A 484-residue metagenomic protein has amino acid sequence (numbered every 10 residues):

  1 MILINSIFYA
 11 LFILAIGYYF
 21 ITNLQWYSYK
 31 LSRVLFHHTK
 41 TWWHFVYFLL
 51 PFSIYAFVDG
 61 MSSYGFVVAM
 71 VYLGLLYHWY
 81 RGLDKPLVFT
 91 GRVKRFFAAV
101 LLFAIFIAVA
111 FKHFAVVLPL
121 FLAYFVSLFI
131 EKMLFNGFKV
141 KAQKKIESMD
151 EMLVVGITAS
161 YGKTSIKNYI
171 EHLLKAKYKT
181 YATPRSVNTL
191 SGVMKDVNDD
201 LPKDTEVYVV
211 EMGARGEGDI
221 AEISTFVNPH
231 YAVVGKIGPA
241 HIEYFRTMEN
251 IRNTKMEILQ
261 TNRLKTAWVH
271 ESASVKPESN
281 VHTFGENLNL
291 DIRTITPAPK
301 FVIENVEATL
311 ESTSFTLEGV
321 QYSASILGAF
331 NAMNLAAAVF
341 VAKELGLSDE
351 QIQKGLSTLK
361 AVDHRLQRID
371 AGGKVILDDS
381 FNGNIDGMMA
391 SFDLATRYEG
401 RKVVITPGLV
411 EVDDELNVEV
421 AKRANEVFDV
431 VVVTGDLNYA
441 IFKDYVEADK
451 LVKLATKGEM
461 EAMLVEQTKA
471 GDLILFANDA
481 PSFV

Functional and structural regions predicted by a protein language model:
M1-A108, F114, L118-K132, K343-D349 (+1 more regions): ATP-dependent carboxylate-amine ligase
A123-D150: Transmembrane-cytosolic junction motif
Q143-N188: Walker A (P-loop) phosphate-binding motif
G156, Y181-T183, V207-E211, A267-V269 (+1 more regions): Short catalytic-loop micro-motif centered on adjacent basic/acidic residues
I170, L174, V193-V197, L335-L345 (+2 more regions): Buried hydrophobic packing segments
T189, M194-E278, M388, R397 (+2 more regions): Flexible active-site lid/hinge loop adjacent to a nucleotide/diphosphate and Mg2+-phosphate binding pocket
E206-V207, Y231, A337, G471-A480: Short SAM/SAH-binding signature in class I
V234-I376, G400, V418-V430, T434-E461: Acidic, Mg2+-coordinating active-site environments of NTP-dependent enzymes
